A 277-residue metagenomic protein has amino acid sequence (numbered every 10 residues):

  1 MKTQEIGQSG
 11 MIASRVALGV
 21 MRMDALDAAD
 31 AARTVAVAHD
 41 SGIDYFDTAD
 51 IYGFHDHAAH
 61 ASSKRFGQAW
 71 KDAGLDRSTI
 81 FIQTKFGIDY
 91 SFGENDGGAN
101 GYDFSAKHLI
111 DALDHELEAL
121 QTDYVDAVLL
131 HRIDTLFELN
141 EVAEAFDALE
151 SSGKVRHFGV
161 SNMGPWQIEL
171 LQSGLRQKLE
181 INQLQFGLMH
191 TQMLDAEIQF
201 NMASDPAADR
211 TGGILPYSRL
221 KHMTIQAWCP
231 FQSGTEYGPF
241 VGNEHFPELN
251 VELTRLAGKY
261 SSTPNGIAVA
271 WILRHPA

Functional and structural regions predicted by a protein language model:
M1-F81, S151, G234: N-terminal binding-site loop/beta-alpha segment at the start of enzyme catalytic domains that lines or forms
I6, L18, A38, F46 (+9 more regions): Conserved, mostly hydrophobic/aromatic
M11-V16, G42-D44, L75-I80, T122-D126 (+4 more regions): Short, well-ordered coil/turn segments that N-cap beta-strands
G19-A29, N95-K107, H131, L136: Active-site mouth loops of central-metabolism enzymes
L26-H39, F104-L120, E141, W166-E169: Short, acidic/polar
Y52, A73-Y102, R132: Structural motif corresponding to the early beta-alpha repeats
L117-L136, H275: Active-site groove signature of glycoside hydrolases
I133, F137-A277: Beta/alpha (TIM)-barrel catalytic core signal, keyed to glycine-rich beta->alpha loops juxtaposed to Asp/Glu that bind
